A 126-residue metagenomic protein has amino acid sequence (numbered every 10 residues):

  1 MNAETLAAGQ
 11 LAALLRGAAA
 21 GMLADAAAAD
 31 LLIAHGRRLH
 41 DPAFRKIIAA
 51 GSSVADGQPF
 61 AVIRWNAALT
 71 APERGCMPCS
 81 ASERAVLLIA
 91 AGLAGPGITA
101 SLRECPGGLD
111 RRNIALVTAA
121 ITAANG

Functional and structural regions predicted by a protein language model:
M1-P78, R84, L88, G95-G126: Extended, charge-biased low-complexity segments that typically form long amphipathic alpha-helices/coiled-coils
